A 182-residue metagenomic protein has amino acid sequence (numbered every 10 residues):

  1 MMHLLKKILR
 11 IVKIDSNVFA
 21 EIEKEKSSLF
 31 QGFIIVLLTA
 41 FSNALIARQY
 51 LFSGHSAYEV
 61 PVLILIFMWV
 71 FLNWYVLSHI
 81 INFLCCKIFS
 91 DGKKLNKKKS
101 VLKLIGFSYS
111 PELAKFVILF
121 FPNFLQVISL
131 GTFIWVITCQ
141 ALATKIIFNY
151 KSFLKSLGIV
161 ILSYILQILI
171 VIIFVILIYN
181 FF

Functional and structural regions predicted by a protein language model:
M1-K99: Selected alpha-helical membrane-embedding segments in polytopic membrane proteins
A47-G54, I118-L119, V175-Y179: Juxtamembrane "helix-exit" motif on the non-cytosolic side of transmembrane helices
H55-Y58, V127, F181-F182: Membrane-helix interface and helix-disruption motif detector
N82-I170: Hydrophobic alpha-helical transmembrane segments and adjacent short intramembrane/lumenal linkers of inner/organellar
I168-F182: Juxtamembrane boundary at the C-terminal end of a transmembrane helix
